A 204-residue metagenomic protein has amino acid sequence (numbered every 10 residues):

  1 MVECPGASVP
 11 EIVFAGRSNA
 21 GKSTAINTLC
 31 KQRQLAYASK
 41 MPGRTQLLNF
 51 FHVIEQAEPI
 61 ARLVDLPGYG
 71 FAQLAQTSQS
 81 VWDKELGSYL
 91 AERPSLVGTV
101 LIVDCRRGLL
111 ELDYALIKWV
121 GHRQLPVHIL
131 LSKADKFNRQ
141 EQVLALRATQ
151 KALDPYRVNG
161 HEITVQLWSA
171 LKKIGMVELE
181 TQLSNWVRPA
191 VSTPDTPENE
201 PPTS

Functional and structural regions predicted by a protein language model:
M1, K136-T196: Canonical P-loop GTPase G-domain recognition
M1-Q73, R188, T193-S204: Conserved G1/Walker A P-loop phosphate-binding module
E3-G6, R44-F50, A61, P67-V97 (+1 more regions): Switch II of P-loop NTPase G domains
A20, T77, V81, E111 (+3 more regions): Charged, alpha-helix-enriched surfaces in structured cytosolic catalytic cores of large nucleotide-utilizing machines
R33-Q34, F71-L74, L110, N138-R139 (+1 more regions): Conserved protein kinase catalytic core
F51, S132, L179: Residue-level signal for inorganic ion chemistry
E58, E85-E162: Conserved C-terminal guanine-recognition region of P-loop GTPase G domains, centered on the G4
D65, S132, S169: Active-site glycine-centered loops adjacent to acidic/histidine catalytic or metal-binding residues that shape
